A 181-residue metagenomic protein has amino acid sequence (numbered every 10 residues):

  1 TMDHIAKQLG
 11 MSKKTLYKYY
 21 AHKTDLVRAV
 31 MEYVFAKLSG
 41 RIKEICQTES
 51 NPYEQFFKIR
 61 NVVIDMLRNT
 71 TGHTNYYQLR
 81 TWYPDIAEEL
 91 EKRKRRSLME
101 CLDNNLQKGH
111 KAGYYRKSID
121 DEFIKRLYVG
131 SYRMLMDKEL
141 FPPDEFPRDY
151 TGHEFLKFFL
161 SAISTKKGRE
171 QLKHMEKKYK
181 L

Functional and structural regions predicted by a protein language model:
T1-D25, A29: Helix-turn-helix
A29, K43-T70, K125-Y128: Hydrophobic alpha-helical connector segments
M31-S39: Short, basic, alpha-helical segments at the C-terminal edge of helix-turn-helix-like DNA-binding modules
K37, M66-T74, N105, G109 (+3 more regions): A short secondary-structure junction motif
I45, T74-R80, L135, E139-P142: Secondary-structure edge/capping motif, primarily at the C-terminal ends of alpha-helices and the immediately following
E54, R93, K111-L127, E145-E154: All-alpha amphipathic helical-bundle segments outside canonical DNA-binding/catalytic cores that form hydrophobic
R68-D103, K111-F123: Short secondary-structure transition hinges
N104-A112, E145-L181: C-terminal peripheral helix-coil segments that are non-catalytic and often amphipathic
